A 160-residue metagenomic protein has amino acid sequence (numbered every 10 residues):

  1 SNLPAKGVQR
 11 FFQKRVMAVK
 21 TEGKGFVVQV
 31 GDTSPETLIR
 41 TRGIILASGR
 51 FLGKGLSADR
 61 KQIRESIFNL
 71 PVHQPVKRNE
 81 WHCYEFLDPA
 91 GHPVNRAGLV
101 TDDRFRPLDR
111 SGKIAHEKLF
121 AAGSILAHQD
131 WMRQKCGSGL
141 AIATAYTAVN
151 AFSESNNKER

Functional and structural regions predicted by a protein language model:
S1-A18: Helical element adjacent to the flavin cofactor pocket in flavoenzyme catalytic cores
V16, T37-F51, A145: Short hydrophobic core segments
G23-V28: Short, hydrophobic/aromatic-rich segments at coil-to-beta transitions
G31, G43-I45, F120: AMP-binding/adenylate-forming core of the ANL superfamily
D32-T37, F51-L52, L56-N69, P93-N95: Accessory, usually C-terminal, subdomains that scaffold auxiliary metal cofactors
G53-R60, H116-E117, A122-E159: A conserved FAD-binding loop/helix module that cradles the flavin
A58-H82, I142-T147: Gly/Ser/Thr-rich active-site loops/lids in small-molecule metabolic enzymes that frequently grip phosphoryl groups
V72-N79, C83-Q134: FAD-binding beta-loop-beta segment adjacent to the flavin cofactor pocket
